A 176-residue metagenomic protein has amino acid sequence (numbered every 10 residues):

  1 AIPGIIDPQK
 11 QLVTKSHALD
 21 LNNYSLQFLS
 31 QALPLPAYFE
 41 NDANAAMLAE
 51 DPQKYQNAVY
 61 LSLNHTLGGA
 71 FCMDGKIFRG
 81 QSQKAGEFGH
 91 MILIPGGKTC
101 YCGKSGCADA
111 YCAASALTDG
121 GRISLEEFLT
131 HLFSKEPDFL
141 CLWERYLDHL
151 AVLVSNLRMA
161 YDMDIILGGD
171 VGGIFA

Functional and structural regions predicted by a protein language model:
P3-I5, N64-T66, V171-G172: Short glycine-rich anion-binding loops that position phosphate/pyrophosphate groups of nucleotides and phosphorylated
I5-N57, A176: Glycine-rich phosphate-binding loop and adjoining helix at the ATP-binding site of ATP-dependent phosphoryl-transfer
S25-L26, L48-A49, G86-F88, A151-V154: A generic local structural motif
Q31-L35, P52-K54, T99, K104-A176: ATP-binding/phosphotransfer module of carbohydrate and carboxylate kinases, centering on a glycine-rich
N41, L61-L63, G169: Active-site flanking residues adjacent to catalytic metal/cofactor-binding acidic residues
A43, K84, V171: A generic "binding-loop/recognition-motif" signal
Q56-Y111: Glycine-rich phosphate-binding loop of actin/hexokinase-like ATP-binding domains
